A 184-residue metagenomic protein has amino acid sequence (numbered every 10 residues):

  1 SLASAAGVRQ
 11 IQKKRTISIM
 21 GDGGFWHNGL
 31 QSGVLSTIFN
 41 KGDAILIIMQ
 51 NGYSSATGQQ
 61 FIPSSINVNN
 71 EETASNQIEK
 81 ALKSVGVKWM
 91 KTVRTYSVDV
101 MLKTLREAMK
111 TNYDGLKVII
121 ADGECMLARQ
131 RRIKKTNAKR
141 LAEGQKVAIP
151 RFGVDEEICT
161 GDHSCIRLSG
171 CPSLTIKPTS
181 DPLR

Functional and structural regions predicted by a protein language model:
S1-V118, M126-R132, A138: Thiamine diphosphate
I62, M90, V147-A148, C165: Intrinsically disordered, low-complexity, compositionally biased regions/tails
A81, L116, F152, S169-P172: Proline-rich low-complexity regions
K88, G144-V147, P172-S173, P178: Alpha/beta enzyme core
R129-Q130, T160-R184: Iron-sulfur cluster-binding cysteine motifs and their immediate structural context in ferredoxin-like electron-transfer
K134-K146: Long, charged amphipathic helices and adjacent flexible linkers at domain junctions
E143-D162: Short, flexible loop segments at boundaries between secondary-structure elements
